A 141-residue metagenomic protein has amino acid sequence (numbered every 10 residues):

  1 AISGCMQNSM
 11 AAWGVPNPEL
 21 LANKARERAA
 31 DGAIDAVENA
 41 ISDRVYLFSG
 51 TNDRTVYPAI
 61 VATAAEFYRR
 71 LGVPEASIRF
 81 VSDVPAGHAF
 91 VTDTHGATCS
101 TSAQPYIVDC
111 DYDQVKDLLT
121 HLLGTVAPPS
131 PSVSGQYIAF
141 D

Functional and structural regions predicted by a protein language model:
A1-G4, A29, A127, A139-D141: Primarily recognizes the serine-hydrolase "nucleophile elbow" in alpha/beta-hydrolase and SGNH/GDSL folds
I2-V73, L118: The feature captures the conserved acid-bearing segment of alpha/beta-hydrolase catalytic domains
Y46-F48, N52-D141: C-terminal catalytic histidine-bearing segment of alpha/beta-hydrolase fold enzymes
